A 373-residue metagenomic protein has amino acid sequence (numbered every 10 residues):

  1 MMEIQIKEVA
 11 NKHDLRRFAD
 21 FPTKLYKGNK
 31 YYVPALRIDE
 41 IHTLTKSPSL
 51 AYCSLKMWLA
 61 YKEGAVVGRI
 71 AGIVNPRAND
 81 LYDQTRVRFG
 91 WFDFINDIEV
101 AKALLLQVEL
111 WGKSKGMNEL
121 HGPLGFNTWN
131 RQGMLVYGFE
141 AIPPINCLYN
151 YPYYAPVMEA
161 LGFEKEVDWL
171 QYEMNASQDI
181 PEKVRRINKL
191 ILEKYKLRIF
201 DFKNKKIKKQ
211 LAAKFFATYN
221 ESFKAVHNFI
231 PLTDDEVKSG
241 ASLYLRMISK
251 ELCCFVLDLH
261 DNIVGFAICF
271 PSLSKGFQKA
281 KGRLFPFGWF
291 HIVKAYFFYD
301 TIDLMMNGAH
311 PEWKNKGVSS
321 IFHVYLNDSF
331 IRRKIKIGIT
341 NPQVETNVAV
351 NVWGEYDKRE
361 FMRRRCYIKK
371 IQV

Functional and structural regions predicted by a protein language model:
E3-I4, L148-N228: Acyltransferase donor/substrate-recognition loop-hinge adjacent to the catalytic core
K12-L15, P34-I38, L44, Y52-A60 (+6 more regions): Catalytic cores of nucleotide-enabled group-transfer and carboxylate-activating enzymes in metabolic and assembly-line
F21, Q107, W111, T218-S222 (+9 more regions): Generic, well-ordered alpha-helical scaffold segments in large soluble proteins
P22-K62, I70-D80, F202-N307: A conserved beta-strand-loop-helix scaffold within acyl/acetyltransferase catalytic domains
D80-G162, A280-E355: Acyl-donor binding region in acyl/amide transferases
H121, E173, F255, I268 (+1 more regions): Short beta-strand segments
E355-C366: A structural motif corresponding to the C-terminal lobe/cap of the Radical SAM core domain
